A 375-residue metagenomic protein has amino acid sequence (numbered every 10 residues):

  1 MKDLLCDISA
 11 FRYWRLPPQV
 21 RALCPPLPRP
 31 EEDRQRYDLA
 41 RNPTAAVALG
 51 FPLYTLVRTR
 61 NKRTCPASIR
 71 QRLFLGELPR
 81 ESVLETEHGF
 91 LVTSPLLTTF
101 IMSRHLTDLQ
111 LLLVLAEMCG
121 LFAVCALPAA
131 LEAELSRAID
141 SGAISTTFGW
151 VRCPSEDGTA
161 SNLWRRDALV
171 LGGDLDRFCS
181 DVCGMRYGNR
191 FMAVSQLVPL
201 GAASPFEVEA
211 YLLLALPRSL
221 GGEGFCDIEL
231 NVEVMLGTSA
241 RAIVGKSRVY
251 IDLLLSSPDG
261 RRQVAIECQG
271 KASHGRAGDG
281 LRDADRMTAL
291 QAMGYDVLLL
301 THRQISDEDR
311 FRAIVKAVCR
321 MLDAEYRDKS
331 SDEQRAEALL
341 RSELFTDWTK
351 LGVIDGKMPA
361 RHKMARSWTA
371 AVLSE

Functional and structural regions predicted by a protein language model:
M1-Y187, L339-E375: Short gly/ser-rich loop at a beta-strand->alpha-helix junction or flexible surface loop bordering the NTP-binding
G158-E375: Surface segments flanking catalytic/ligand-binding clefts of nucleic-acid enzymes
